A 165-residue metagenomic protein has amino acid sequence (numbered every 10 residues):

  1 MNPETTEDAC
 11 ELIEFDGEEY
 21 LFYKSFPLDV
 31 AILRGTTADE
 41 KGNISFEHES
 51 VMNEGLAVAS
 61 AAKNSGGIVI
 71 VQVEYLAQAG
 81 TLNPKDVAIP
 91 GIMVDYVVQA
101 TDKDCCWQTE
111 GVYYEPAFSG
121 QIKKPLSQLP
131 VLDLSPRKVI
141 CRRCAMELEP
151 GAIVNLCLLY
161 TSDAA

Functional and structural regions predicted by a protein language model:
M1-K124: Conserved phosphate- and dinucleotide-binding cores of soluble alpha/beta proteins, encompassing both enzyme active
C10, C105-C106, C141-C144, C157: Generic recognition of cysteine residues
E47-V51, L129, D133, L156: Glycine- and other small-residue-rich loops at beta-strand/loop junctions that grip anionic moieties
G80-T81, G151-L158: Flexible, glycine/charged-enriched surface loops at secondary-structure junctions
Y114-I153: N-terminal glycine-/serine-/threonine-rich phosphate-binding loop
Y160-A165: Conserved small/polar residues in nucleotide/adenosyl-binding loops
